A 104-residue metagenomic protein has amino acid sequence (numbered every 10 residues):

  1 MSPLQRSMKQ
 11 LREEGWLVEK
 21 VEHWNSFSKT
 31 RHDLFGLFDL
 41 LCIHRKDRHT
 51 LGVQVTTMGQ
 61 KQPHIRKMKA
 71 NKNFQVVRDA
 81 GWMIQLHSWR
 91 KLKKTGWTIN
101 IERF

Functional and structural regions predicted by a protein language model:
M1-F104: Catalytic phosphate/metal-binding cores of nucleic-acid and nucleotide-processing enzymes, i.e., regions that mediate
